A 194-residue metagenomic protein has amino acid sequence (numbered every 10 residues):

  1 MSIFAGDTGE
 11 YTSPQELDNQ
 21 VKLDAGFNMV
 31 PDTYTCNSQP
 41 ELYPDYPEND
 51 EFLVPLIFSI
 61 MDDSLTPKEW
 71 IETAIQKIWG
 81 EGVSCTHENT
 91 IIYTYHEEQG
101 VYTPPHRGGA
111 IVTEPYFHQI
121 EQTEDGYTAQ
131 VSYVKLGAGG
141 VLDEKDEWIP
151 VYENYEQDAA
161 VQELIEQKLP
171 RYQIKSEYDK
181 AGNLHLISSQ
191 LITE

Functional and structural regions predicted by a protein language model:
M1-G109: Core segments of small alpha/beta cavity-forming domains
N37, K175, I187-S188: Intrinsically disordered, low-complexity segments enriched in Ser/Pro/Gly/Ala and basic residues
V112-A181: Exposed beta-sheet edge and beta->alpha loop/turn motif
K135-G137, I187-E194: Short, solvent-exposed aromatic-acidic interface loops
